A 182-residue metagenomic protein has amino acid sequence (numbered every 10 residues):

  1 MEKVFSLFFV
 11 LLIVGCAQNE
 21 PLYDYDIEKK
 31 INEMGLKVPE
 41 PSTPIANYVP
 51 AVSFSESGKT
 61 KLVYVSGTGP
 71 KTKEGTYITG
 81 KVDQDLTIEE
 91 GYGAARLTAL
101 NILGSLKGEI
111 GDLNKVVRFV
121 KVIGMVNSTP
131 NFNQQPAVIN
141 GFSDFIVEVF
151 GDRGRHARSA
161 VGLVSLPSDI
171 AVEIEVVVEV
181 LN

Functional and structural regions predicted by a protein language model:
V4-I13: Sec-dependent N-terminal signal peptides
C16-L100, G104-V120, S128-N182: N-terminal presequence-like segments and the immediate start of the first folded domain
